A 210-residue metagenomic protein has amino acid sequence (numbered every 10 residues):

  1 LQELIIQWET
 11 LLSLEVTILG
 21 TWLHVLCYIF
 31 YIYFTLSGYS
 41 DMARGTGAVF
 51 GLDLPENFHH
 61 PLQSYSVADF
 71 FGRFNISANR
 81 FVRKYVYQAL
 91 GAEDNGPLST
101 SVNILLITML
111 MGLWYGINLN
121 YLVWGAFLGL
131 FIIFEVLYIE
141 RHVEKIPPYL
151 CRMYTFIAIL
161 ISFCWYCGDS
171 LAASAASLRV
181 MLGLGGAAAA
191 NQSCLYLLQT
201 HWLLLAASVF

Functional and structural regions predicted by a protein language model:
L1-S208: Membrane-embedded transmembrane alpha-helical bundles that form the catalytic cores of multi-pass lipid-modifying
